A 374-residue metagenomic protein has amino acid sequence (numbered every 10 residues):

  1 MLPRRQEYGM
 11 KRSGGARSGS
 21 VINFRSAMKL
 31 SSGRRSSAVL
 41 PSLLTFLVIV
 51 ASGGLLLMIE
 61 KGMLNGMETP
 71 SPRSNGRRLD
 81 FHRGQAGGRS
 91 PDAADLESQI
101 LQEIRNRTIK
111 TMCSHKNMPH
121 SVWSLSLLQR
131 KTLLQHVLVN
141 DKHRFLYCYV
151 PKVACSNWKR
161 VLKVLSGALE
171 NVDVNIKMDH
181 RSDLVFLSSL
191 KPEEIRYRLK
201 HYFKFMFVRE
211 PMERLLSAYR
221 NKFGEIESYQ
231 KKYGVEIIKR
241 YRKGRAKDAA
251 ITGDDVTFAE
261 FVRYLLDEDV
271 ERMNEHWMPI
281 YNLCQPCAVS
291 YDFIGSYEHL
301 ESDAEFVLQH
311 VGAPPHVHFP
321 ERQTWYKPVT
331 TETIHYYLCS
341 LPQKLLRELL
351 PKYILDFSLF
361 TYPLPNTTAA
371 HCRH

Functional and structural regions predicted by a protein language model:
L2-H374: Membrane-interface amphipathic segments in extracytoplasmic regions
